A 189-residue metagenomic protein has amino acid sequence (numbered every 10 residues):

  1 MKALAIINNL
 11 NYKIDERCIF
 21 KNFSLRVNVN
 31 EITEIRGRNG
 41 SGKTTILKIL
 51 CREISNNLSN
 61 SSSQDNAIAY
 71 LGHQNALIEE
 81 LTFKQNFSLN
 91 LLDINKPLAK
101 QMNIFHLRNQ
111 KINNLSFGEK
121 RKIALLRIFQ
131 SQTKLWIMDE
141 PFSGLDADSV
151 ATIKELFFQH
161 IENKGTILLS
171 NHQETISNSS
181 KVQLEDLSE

Functional and structural regions predicted by a protein language model:
A5-I7, I19-N22, L145: Conserved structural motif at the start of ABC-family nucleotide-binding domains
R36-R38: The feature captures the beta-strand-to-loop junction immediately N-terminal to the Walker
L47-L92: ABC ATPase nucleotide-binding domain signature region
N95-R108, L126: Conserved ABC ATPase "signature" region
K111-G118: Conserved ABC ATPase signature
L125, K164: Hydrophobic anchor residue at the start of the ABC signature
W136-E140: Catalytic Walker B motif of ABC-type/P-loop ATPase nucleotide-binding domains
